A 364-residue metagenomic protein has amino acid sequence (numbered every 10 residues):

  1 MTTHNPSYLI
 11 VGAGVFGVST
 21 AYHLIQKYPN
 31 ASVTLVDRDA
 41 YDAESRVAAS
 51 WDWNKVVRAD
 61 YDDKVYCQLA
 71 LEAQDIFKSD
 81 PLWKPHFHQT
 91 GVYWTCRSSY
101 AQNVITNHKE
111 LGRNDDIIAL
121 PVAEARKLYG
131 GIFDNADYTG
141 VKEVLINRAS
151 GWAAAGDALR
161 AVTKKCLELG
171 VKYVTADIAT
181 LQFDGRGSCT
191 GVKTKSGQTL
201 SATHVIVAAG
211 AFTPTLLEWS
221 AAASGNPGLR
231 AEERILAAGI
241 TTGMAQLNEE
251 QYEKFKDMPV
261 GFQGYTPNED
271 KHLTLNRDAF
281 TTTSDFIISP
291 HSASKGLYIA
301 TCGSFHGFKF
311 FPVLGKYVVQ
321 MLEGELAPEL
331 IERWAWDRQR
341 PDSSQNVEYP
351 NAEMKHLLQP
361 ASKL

Functional and structural regions predicted by a protein language model:
T2-F16, T34: Beta1/beta-strand and adjacent pyrophosphate-binding region of the FAD-binding site in flavoprotein oxidoreductases
S19, A40, S45-D52, R58 (+2 more regions): Flavin-dependent oxidoreductases
A21, I25, K165: Gly/Ala-rich phosphate-binding loop of Rossmann-like dinucleotide-binding domains, activating on the conserved
I25-A49: Glycine-rich FAD pyrophosphate-binding loop
W53-G131, V141: Dinucleotide-binding Rossmann-like beta1-alpha1 core, especially the glycine-rich loop that anchors the ADP
L145-H204, A208, T213: Helical element adjacent to the flavin cofactor pocket in flavoenzyme catalytic cores
R277-L364: C-terminal catalytic lobe of FAD-dependent flavoproteins
